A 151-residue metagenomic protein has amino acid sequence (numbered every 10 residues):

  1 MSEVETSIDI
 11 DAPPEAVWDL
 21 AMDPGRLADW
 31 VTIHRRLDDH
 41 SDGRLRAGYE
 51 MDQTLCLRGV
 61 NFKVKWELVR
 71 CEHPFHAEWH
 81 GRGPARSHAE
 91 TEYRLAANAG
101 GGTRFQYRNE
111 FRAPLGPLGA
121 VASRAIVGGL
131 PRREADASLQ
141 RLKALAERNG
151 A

Functional and structural regions predicted by a protein language model:
M1-D42, R46, R141, A151: Hydrophobic ligand-binding cavity/cleft-lining segments
E3-E5, N61-K65, S87-E92: Short, surface-exposed coil-to-beta transition loops
S7-D11, D38, T54, E67 (+2 more regions): Generic structural detector for well-ordered beta-strands
P14-E15, D42-L45, V69-F75, R94-R104 (+1 more regions): A short, structured loop/turn motif at beta-sheet edges
V17-A21, L27, M51, L68 (+3 more regions): Hydrophobic pocket/interface hotspot
Y49-C56, A77-P84: Short beta-strand segments that buttress and anchor functional surface loops
C56-F62, A113-P117: Short, cysteine-centered beta-strand-loop-beta hairpins and adjacent loop/turn segments enriched in charged/polar
H80-A137: Beta-strand/loop substructures that line and gate deep hydrophobic ligand-binding cavities in soluble
